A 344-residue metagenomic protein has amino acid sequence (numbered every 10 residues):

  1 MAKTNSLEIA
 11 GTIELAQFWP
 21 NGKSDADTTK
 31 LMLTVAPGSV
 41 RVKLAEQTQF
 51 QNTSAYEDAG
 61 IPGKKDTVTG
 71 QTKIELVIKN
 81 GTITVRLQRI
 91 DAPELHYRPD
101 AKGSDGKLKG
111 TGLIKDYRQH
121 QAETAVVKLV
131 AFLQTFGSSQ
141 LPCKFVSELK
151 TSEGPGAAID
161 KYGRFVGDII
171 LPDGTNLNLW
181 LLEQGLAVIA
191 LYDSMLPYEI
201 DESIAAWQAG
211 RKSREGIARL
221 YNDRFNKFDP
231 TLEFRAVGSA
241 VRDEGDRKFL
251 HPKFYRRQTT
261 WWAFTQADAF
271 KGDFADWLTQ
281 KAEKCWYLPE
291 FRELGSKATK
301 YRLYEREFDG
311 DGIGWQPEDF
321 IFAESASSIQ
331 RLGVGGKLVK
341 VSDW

Functional and structural regions predicted by a protein language model:
M1-W344: Small beta-barrel nucleic-acid-binding modules, primarily SNase/OB-fold domains and secondarily Tudor-like barrels
